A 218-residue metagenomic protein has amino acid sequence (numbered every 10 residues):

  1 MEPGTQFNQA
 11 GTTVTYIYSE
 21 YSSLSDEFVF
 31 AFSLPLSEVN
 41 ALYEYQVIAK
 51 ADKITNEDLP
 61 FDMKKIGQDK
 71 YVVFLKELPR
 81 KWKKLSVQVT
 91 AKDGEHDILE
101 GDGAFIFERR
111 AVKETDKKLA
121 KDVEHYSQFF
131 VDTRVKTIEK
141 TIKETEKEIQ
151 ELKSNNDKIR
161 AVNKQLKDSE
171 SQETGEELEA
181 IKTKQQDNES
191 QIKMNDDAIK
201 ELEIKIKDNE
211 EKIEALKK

Functional and structural regions predicted by a protein language model:
M1-K70: N-terminal, leucine/charged-rich tether regions that mediate assembly and partner docking in large macromolecular
D26, N40, E77, K117 (+4 more regions): Functionally constrained cores in energy, signaling, and assembly domains
E27, K64-V73, E177, I181-S190: Aromatic sugar-binding surface patches on proteins that engage polysaccharides or sugar-phosphate polymers
Y45-T137: Extended assembly-interface/linker segments at domain junctions
A120, S127-F130, R134-T137, T141-E144 (+6 more regions): Surface positions of alpha-helical coiled-coils, especially the charged/polar e/g heptad sites that form inter-helical
T145, L152-I159, N195, N209: Polar/charged side chains located within well-ordered beta-strands of beta-rich proteins
L152-Q185: Extended alpha-helical coiled-coil "stalk/arm" regions that act as elongated linkers or oligomerization scaffolds
Q185-L216: Amphipathic alpha-helical coiled-coil segments
